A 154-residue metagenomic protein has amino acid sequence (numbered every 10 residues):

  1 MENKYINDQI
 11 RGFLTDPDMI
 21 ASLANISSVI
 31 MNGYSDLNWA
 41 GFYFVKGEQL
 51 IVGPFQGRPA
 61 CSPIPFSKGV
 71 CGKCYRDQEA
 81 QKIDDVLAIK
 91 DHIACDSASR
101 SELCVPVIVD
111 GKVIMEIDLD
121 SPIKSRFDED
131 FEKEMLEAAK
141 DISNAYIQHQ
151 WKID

Functional and structural regions predicted by a protein language model:
M1-F55, P59, E137, D141 (+1 more regions): Intrinsically disordered, low-complexity terminal regulatory regions
L37, V45-S97: Regulatory sensory and allosteric helical modules in signal-transduction proteins and certain transcription factors
W39, C104, E116: Short hydrophobic/aromatic beta-strand element in the GNAT-like acyltransferase core that lines or flanks the acyl-donor
S101-I108: A short, aliphatic-rich beta-strand micro-motif
I108-S121: Sensory-domain boundary capping and coupling elements
I123-S125: A generic structural motif
F127-E129, Q148: Well-ordered alpha/beta subsegment
